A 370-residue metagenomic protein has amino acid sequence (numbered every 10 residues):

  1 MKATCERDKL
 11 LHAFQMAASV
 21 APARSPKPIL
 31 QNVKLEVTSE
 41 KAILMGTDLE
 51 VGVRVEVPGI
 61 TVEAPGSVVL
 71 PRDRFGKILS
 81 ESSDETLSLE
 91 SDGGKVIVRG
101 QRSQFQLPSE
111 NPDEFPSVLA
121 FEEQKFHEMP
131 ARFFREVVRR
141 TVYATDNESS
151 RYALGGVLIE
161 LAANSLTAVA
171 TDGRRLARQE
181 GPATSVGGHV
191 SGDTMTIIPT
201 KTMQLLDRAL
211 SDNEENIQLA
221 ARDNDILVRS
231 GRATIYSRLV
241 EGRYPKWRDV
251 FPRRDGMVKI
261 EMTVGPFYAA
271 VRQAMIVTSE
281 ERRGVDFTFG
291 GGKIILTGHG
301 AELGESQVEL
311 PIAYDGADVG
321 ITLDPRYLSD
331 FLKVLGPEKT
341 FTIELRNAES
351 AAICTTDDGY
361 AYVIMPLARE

Functional and structural regions predicted by a protein language model:
M1-E370: Structural preference for solvent-exposed beta-strand-turn elements and adjacent flexible terminal/loop segments within
